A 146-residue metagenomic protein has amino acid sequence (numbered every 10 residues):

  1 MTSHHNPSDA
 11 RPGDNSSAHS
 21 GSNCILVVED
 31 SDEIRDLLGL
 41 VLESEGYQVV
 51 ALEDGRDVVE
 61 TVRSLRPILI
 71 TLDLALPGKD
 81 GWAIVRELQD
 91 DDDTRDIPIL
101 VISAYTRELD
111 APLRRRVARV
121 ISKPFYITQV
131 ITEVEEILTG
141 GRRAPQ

Functional and structural regions predicted by a protein language model:
M1-L26, T128-Q146: Non-catalytic signal-transmission and effector/linker regions of two-component phosphorelay proteins
E29: Conserved acidic carboxylate
D36-S44: Charged docking surfaces used in two-component/phosphorelay signaling
G46-D54, T61: Short hydrophobic/Thr-rich beta-strand motif most characteristic of the beta2 strand and flanking loop of CheY-like
L65-T71, L76: Active-site beta3 strand of CheY-like receiver
P77, R95: The feature encodes the CheY-like receiver
L100-I102: Hydrophobic/aromatic residues positioned on beta-strands within the core alpha/beta folds
